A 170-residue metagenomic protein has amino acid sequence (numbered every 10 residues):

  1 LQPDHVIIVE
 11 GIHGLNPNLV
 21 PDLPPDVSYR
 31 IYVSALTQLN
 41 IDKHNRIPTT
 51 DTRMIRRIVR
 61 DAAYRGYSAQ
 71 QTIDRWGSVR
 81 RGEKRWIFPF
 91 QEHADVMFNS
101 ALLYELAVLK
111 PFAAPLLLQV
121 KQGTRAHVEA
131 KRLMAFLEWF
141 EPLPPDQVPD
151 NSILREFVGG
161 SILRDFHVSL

Functional and structural regions predicted by a protein language model:
Q2-P3, H93: Alpha-helix C-terminal capping/helix-to-coil transition sites in glycosyltransferase folds
P3-I7, Y29: Loop/turn-to-beta-strand initiation segments
I7-H13: Switch II (G3) loop of P-loop NTPases
G14-L170: Conserved NTP phosphate-binding and transfer environment spanning the P-loop NTPase/kinase superfamily
